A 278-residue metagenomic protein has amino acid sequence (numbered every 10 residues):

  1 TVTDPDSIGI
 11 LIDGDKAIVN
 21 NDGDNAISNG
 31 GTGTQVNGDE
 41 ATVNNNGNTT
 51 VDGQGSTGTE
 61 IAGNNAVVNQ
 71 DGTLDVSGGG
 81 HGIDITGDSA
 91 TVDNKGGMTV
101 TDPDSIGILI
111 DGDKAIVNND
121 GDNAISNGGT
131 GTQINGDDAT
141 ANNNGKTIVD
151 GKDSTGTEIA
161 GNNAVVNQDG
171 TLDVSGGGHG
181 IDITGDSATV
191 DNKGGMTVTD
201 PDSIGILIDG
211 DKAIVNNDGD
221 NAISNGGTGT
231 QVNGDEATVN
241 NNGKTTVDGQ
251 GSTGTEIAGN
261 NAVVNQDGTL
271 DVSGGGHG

Functional and structural regions predicted by a protein language model:
T1-P5, A17-G30, T42, G47-G55 (+12 more regions): Beta-strand-rich solenoid/repeat architectures in extracellular/passenger domains of polysaccharide-targeting enzymes
I8-D13, T32-D39, Q54-N64, H81-D88 (+8 more regions): Glycine-rich beta-solenoid repeat tracts in large extracellular/virion proteins
